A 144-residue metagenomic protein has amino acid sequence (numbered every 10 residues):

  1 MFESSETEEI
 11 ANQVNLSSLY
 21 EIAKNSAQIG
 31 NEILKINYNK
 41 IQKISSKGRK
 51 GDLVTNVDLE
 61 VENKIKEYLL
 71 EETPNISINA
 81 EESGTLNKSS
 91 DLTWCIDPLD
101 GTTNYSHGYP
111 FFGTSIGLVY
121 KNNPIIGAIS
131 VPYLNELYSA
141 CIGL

Functional and structural regions predicted by a protein language model:
M1-L99: N-terminal subdomain of lithium-sensitive/metallo-dependent phosphomonoesterases centered on the IMPase/IPPase/PAP
K88-G143: DPxDG-like acidic metal-binding loop motif
